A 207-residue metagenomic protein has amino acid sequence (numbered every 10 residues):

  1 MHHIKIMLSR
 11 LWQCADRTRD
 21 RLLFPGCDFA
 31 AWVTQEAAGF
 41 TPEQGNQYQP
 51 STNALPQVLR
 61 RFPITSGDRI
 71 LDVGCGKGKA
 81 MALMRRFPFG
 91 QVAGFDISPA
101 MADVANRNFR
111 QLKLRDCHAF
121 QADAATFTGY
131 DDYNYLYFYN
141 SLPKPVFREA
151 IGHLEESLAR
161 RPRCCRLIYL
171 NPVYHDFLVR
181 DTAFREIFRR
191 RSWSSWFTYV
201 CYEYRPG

Functional and structural regions predicted by a protein language model:
M1-T65: S-adenosyl-L-methionine
D68-G74: Conserved class I S-adenosyl-L-methionine
G78-A82: Glycine-rich SAM-binding Motif I of class I
R86-Q91: Conserved S-adenosyl-L-methionine
S98: Conserved SAM/SAH-binding beta-strand->alpha-helix loop
A105: Conserved SAM-binding loop
L114-A124: Conserved SAM-binding strand-loop segment of SAM-dependent methyltransferases
P145-C201: C-terminal substrate-binding/active-site "lid" region of AdoMet-derived donor-dependent transferases
